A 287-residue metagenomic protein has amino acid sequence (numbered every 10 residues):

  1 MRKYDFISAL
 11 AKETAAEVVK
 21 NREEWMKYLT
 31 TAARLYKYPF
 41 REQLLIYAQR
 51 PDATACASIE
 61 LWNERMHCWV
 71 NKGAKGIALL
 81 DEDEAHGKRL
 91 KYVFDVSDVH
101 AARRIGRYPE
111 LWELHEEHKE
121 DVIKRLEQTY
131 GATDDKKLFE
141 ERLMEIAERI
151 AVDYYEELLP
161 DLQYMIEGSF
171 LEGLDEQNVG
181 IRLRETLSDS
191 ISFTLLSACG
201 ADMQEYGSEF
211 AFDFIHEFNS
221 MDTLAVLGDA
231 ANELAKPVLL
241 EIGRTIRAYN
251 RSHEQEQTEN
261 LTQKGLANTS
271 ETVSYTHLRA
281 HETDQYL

Functional and structural regions predicted by a protein language model:
M1-S274, L278-R279: N-terminal accessory/interface modules of nucleic-acid-binding and processing proteins
H277, E282-L287: Single conserved hydrophobic/aromatic residue that forms the stacking wall/gate of nucleotide- or nucleobase-binding
